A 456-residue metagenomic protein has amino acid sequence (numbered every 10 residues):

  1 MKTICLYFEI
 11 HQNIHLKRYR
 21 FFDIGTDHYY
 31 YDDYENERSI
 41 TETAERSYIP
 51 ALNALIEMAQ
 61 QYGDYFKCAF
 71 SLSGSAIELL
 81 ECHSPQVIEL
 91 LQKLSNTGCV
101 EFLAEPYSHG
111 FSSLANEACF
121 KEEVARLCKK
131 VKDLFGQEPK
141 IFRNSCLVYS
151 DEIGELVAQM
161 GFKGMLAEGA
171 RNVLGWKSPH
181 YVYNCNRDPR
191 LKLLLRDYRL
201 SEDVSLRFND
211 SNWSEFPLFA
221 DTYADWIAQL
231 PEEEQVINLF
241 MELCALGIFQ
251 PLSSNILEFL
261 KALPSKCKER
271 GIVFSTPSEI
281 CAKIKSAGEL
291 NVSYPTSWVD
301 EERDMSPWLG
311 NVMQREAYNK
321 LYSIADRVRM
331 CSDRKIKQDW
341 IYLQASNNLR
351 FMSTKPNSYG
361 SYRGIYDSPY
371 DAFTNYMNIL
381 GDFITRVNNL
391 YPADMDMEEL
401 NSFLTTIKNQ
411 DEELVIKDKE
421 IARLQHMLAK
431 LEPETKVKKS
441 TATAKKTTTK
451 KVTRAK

Functional and structural regions predicted by a protein language model:
M1-R46, Y181-V182, N186-L191, D210-S211 (+1 more regions): Active-site and substrate-binding clefts of carbohydrate-active enzymes
T3-F8, I14-N116, K140-R143, K163-E168 (+1 more regions): Short, well-structured secondary-structure segments
L52-I56, I88-Q92, K121-C128, G154 (+3 more regions): Generic structural signal for well-ordered alpha-helices, preferentially at hydrophobic/aromatic core positions
N53-A54, C82-S95, L174-N186, A220-I227: Alpha-helical scaffolding within the catalytic cores of extracellular/periplasmic polymer-degrading hydrolases
G110-D133, L195-P231, Q250-I256, Y294 (+1 more regions): Alpha-helical scaffold elements lining the catalytic groove of polysaccharide deacetylases
A115, V173-Y181, D203-V204, S286: Short, charged, surface-exposed secondary-structure boundary motifs
E122-H180, L246-L263: Catalytic domains of cell-wall/extracellular-matrix polysaccharide-remodeling enzymes, centered on de-N-acetylation
P433-K456: Intrinsically disordered, polybasic Lys/Arg-rich low-complexity tracts
